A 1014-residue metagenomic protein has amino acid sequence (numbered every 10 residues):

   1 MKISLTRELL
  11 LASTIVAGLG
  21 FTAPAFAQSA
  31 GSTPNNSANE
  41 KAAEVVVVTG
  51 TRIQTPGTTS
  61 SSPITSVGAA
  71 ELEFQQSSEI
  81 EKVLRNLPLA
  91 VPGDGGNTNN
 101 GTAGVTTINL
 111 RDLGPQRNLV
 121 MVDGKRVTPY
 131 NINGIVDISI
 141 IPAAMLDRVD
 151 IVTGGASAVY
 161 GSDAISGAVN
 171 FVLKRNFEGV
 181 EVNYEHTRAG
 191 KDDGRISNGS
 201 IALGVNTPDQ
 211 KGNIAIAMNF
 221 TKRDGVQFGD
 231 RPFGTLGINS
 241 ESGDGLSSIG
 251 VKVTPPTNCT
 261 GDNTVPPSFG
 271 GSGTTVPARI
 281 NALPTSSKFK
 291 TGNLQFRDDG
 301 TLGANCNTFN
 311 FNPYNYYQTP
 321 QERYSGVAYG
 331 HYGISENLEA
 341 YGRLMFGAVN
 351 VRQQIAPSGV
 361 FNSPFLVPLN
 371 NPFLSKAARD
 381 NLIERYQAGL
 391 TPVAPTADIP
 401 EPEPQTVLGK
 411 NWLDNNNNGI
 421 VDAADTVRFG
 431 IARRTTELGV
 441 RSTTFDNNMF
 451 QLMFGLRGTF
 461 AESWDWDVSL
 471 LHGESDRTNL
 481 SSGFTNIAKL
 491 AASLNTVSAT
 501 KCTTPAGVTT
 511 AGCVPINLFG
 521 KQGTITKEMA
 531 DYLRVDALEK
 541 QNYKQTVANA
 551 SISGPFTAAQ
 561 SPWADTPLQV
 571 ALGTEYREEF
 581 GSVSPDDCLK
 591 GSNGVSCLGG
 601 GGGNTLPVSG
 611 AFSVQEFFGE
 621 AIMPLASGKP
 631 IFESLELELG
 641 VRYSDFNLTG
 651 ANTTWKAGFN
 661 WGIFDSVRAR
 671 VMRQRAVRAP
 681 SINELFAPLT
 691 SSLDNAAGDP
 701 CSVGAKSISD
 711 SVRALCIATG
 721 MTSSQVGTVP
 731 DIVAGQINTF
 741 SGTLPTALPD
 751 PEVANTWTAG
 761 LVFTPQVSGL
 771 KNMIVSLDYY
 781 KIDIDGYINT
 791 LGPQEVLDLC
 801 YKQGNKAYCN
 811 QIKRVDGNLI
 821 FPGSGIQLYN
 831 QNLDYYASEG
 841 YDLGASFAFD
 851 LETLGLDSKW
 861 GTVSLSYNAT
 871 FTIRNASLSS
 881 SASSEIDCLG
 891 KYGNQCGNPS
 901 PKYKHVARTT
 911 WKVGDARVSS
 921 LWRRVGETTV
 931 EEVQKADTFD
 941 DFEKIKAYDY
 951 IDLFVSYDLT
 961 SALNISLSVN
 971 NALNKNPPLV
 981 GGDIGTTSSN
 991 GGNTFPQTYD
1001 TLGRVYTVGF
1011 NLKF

Functional and structural regions predicted by a protein language model:
M1-N86, S200, G204, N258 (+6 more regions): N-terminal Sec signal peptide and the immediately downstream disordered periplasmic leader that contains the TonB box
P34, L84-K125: Extracytoplasmic beta-strand/coil segments of soluble accessory domains associated with Gram-negative outer-membrane
I80-V83, T106-N109, D137-P142, D163-Y184 (+1 more regions): N-terminal periplasmic accessory domains that precede and gate Gram-negative outer-membrane beta-barrel machines
A103, I132, D224-V226, P232-N239 (+6 more regions): Surface-exposed, low-complexity loop segments enriched in small/polar and acidic residues
K125-T153: Short acidic/polar hinge/loop motifs at secondary-structure boundaries that mediate gating or recognition
N176-G179, D192, P208-K211, S335-L338 (+10 more regions): Short loop/turn motifs that connect adjacent beta-strands in outer-membrane beta-barrel proteins
L480-S482, N486-K489, Q674, A687 (+5 more regions): C-terminal beta-signal and terminal closure region of outer-membrane beta-barrel proteins
D785, I873-A876, W922-V933, S956-F1014: C-terminal beta-signal and adjacent terminal beta-strands/loops of Gram-negative outer-membrane beta-barrel proteins
